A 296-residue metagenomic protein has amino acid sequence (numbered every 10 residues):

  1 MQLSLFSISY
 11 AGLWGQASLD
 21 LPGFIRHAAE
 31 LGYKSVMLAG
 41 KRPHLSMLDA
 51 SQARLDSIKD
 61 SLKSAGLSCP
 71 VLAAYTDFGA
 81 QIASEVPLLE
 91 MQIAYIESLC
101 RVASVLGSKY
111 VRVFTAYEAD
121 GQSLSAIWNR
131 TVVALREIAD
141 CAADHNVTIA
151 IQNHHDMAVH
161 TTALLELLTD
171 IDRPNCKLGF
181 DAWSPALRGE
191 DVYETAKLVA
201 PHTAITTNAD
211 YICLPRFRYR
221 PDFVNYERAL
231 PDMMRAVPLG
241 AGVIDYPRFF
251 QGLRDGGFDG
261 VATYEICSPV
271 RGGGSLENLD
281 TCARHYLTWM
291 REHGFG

Functional and structural regions predicted by a protein language model:
M1-G12, P70-A83, T115-E118: N-terminal small/glycine-rich loop or linker at the start of catalytic domains across soluble metabolic enzymes
M1-L13, A17-G32, A158-F180, S184-G296: Histidine-acidic metal/acid-base catalytic patches
W14, H44-S46, F78-S84, A119-S123 (+2 more regions): A short acidic, helix-capping loop that chelates divalent metal ions and anchors anionic groups
L19-D20, S51-D56, L89, I93-I96 (+5 more regions): Charged helix-capping and loop-helix junction motifs
G23-R26, S61-S68, Q81-L178: Active-site acidic/histidine proton-transfer and metal-coordination neighborhood in alpha/beta enzyme cores
M37, V71-A73, R112, A150 (+2 more regions): Conserved beta-strand positions in the central sheet of alpha/beta enzyme cores
M37-K59, A116-Q122: Glycine-rich, proline-tolerant flexible connector loops at the mouths of alpha/beta enzymes
H44, I82-E90, A236-G240: The substrate-binding groove and active-site-proximal loops of carbohydrate-active enzymes, especially glycoside
